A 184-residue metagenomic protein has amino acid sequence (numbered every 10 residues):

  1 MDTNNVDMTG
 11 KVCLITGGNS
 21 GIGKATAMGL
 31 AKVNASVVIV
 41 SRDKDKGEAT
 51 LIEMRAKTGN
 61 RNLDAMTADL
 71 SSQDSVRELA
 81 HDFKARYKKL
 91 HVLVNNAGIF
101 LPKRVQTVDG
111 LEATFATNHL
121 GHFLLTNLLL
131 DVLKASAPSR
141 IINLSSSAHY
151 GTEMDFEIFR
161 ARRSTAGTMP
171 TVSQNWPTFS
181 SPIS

Functional and structural regions predicted by a protein language model:
M1-S184: Rossmann-fold NAD(P)H-dependent dehydrogenase/reductase core
